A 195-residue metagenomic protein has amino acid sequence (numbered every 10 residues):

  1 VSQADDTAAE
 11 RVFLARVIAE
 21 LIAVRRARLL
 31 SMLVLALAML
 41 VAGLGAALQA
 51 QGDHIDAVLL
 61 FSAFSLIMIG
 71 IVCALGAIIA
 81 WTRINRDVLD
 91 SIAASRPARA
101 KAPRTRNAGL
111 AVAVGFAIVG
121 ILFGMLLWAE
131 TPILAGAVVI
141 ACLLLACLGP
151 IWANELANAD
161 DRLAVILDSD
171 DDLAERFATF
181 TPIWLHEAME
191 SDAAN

Functional and structural regions predicted by a protein language model:
V1-R86, V139: N-terminal first transmembrane alpha-helix
D5-R16, E20, S95, E155-N195: Cytosolic/matrix-facing juxtamembrane and C-terminal tails of multi-pass cellular membrane proteins
V17, D87-G109: Short membrane-interface loop/juxtamembrane segments of multi-pass integral membrane proteins
A27-L37, R104-F116: Select subsegments of transmembrane alpha-helices in polytopic membrane proteins, especially boundary-proximal
L40-A47, A111-L145: Alpha-helical transmembrane segments and their membrane-interface junctions in multi-pass membrane proteins
L44-L48, C73, A77, A98 (+3 more regions): Short hydrophobic alpha-helical membrane-anchoring segments
I78-L89, L127, P132, C147-A178: Cytosolic juxtamembrane helix at the C-terminal end of the final transmembrane segment
A98-R106, E130-G136, E175-W184: Short, highly charged low-complexity linear segments
